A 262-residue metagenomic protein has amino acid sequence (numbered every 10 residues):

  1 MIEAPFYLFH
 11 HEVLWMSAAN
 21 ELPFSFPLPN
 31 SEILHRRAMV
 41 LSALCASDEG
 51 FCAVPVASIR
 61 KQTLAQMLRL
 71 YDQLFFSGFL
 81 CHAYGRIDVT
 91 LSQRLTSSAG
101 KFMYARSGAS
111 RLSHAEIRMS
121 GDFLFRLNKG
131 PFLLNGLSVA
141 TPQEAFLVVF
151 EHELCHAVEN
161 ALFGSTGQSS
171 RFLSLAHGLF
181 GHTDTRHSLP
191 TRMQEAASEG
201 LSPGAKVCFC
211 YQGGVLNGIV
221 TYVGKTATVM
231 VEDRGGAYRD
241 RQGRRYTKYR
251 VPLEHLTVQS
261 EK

Functional and structural regions predicted by a protein language model:
I2-S47, L147, L256: Non-catalytic architectural context of zinc metalloproteases
H10-H11, L28, A46-E144, A161-K262: Metalloprotease/metallohydrolase-associated module, dominated by Zn2+-dependent proteases
V148-N160: Active-site recognition of the HExxH zinc-binding catalytic motif
